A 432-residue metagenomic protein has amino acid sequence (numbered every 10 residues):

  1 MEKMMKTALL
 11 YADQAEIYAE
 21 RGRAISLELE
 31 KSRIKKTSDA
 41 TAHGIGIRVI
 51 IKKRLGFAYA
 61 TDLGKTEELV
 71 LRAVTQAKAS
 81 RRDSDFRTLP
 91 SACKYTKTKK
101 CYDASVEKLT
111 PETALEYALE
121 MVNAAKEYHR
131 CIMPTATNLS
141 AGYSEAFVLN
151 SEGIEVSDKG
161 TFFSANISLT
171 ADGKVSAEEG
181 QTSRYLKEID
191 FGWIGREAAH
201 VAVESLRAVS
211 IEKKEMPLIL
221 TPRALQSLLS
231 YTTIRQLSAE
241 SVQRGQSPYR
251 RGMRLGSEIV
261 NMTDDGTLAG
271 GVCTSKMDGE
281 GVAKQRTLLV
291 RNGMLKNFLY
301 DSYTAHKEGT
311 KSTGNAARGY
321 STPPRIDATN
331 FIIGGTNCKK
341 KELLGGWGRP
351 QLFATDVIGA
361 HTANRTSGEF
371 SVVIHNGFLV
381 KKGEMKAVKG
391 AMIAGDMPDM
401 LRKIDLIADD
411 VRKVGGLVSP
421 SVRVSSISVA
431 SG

Functional and structural regions predicted by a protein language model:
M1-G432: N-terminal small-residue-enriched
